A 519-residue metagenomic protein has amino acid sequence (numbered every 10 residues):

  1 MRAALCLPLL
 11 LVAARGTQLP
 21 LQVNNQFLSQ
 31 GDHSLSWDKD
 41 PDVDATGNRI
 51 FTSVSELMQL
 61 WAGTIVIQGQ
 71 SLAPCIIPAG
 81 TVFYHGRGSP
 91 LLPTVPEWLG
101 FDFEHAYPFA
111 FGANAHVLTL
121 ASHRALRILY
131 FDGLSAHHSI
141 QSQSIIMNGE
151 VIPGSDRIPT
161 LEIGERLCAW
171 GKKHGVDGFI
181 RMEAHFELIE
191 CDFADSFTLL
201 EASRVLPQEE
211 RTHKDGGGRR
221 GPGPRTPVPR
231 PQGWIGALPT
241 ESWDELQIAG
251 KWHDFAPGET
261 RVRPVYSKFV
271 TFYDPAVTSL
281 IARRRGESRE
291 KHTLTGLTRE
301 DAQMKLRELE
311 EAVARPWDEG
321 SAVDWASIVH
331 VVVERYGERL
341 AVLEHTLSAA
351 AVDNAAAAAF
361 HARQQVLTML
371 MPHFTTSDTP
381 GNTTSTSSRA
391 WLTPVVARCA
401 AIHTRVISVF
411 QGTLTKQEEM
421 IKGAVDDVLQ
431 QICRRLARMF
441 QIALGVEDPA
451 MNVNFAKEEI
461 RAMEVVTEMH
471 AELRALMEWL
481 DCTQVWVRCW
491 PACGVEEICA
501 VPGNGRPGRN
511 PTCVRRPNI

Functional and structural regions predicted by a protein language model:
M1-P8: Classical eukaryotic N-terminal signal peptides for Sec-dependent ER targeting/secretion, especially the positively
L9-T81, G86-E97, E104-I519: Conserved NAD+-utilizing ADP-ribose enzyme module
